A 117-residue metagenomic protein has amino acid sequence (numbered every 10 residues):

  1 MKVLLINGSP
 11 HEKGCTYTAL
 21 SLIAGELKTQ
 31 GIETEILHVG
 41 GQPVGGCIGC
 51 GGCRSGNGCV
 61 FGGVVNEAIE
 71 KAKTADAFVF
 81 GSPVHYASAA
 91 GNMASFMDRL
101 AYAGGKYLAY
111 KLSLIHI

Functional and structural regions predicted by a protein language model:
M1-A103: N-terminal beta1-alpha1-beta2 submodule of the flavodoxin-like/Rossmannoid cofactor-binding fold
L100-L112: Short, acidic/small-residue loops that bind anionic groups at enzyme active sites
I115-I117: Conserved small/polar residues in nucleotide/adenosyl-binding loops
